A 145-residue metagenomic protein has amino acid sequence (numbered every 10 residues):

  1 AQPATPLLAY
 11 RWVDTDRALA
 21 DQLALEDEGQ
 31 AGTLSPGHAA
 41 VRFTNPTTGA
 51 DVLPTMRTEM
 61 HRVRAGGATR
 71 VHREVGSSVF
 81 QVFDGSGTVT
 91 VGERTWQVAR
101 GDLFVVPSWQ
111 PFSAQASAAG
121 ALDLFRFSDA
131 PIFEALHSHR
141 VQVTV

Functional and structural regions predicted by a protein language model:
A1-T55, E59, H139-V145: A short, N-terminal "cap"/entry segment at the start of jelly-roll beta-barrel domains of the cupin/DSBH fold
A39, A50, R57-M60, R64-T69 (+2 more regions): Eukaryotic modular interaction domains in large regulatory/scaffold proteins
A40-R42, T58-R62, V79, T95 (+2 more regions): Conserved hydrophobic/aromatic beta-strand scaffold that supports enzyme active sites
V52-L53, A68-E74, Q115-A116: Short histidine-centered beta-strand/loop micro-motifs that create catalytic or ligand/metal-coordination sites
P54-R57, G76, S108: Exposed loop/turn and edge beta-strand positions of beta-sandwich/beta-sheet ligand-binding modules
A68, R73-R100, Q110, S138: A short beta-strand-loop-beta hairpin characteristic of the jelly-roll/cupin
F80, A119-R140: A short hydrophobic beta-strand segment most commonly corresponding to one strand of the jelly-roll/cupin
V91, V98-A118, L124-A130: Conserved metal-binding segment of the jelly-roll/cupin
